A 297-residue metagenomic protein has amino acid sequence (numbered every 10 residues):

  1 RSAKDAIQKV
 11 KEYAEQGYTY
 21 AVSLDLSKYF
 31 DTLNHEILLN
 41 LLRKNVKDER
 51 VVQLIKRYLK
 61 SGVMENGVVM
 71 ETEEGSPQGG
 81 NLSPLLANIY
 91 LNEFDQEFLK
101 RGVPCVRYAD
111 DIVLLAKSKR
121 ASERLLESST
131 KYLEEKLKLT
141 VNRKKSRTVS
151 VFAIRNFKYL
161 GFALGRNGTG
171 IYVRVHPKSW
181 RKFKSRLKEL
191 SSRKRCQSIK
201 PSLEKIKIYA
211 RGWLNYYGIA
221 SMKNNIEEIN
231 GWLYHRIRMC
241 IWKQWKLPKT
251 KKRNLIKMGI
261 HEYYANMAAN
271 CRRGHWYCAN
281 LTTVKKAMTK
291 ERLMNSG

Functional and structural regions predicted by a protein language model:
R1-N156: Conserved polymerase palm-domain catalytic core
D5, K9, I37, R50 (+7 more regions): Exposed alpha-helical structural elements
S27, D31, K44, G79 (+7 more regions): Generic alpha-helical structural element
K60, K136-E204, Y209-R211: A conserved non-catalytic segment of reverse transcriptases and RNA-directed RNA polymerases corresponding to the late
G102-A109, F183-S192, K243-W245: Short, conserved aromatic-histidine micro-motifs
L190-K249: Right-hand nucleic-acid polymerase module
R236, I241, W245-G297: Extended C-terminal regions of large enzymes
